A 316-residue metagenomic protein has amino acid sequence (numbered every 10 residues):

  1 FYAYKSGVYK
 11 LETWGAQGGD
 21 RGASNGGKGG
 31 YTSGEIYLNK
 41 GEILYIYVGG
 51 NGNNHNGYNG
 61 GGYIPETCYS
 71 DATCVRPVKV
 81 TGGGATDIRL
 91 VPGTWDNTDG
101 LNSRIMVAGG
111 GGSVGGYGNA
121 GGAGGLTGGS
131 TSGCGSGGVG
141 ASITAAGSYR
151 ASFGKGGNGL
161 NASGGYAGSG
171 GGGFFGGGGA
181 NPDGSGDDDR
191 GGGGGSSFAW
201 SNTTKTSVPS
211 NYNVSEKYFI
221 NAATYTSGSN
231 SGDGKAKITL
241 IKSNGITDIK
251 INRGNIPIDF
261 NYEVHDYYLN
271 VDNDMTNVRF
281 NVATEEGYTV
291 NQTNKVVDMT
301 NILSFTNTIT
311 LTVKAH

Functional and structural regions predicted by a protein language model:
F1-G19, S169: Beta-rich globular "head" domains
F1-Y9, G34-E42, I88-D99, I238-L240 (+1 more regions): Extracellular and analogous surface-interaction loops
L11, I46, V107, A236 (+3 more regions): Extracellular/surface recognition and adhesion modules
G15-G19, G49-H55, P92-W95, G111-V114 (+3 more regions): Acidic glycine-/aspartate-rich tracts in secreted/extracellular proteins
G19-G30, Y288-V296: Short, surface-exposed beta-strand/strand-loop-strand elements in extracellular ectodomains
G27-G135: Secretome/extracellular-domain signature
P209-K242: A recurrent domain-boundary module in secreted/ectodomain proteins
I241-H316: Beta-rich interaction/scaffold domains
